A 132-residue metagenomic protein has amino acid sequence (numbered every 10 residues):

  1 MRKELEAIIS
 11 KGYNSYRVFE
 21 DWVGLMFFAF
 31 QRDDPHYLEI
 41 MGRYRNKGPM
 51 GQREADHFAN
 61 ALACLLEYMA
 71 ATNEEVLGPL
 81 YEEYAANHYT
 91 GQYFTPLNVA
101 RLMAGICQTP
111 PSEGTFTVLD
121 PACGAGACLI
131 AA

Functional and structural regions predicted by a protein language model:
M1-A122, C128-A131: Class I S-adenosyl-L-methionine
